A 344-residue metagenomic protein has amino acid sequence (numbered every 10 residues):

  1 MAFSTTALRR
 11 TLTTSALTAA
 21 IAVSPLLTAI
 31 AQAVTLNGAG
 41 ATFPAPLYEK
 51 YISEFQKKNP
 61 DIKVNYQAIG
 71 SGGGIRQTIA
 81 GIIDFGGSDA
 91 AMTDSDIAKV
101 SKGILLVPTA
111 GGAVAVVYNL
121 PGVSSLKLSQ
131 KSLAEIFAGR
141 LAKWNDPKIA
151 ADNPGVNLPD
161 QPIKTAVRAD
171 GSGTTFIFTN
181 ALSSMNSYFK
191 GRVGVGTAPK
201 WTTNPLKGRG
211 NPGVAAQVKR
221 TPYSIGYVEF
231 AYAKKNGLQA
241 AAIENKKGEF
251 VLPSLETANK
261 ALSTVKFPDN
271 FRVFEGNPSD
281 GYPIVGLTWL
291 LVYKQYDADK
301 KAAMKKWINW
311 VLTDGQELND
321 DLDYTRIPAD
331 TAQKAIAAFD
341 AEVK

Functional and structural regions predicted by a protein language model:
M1-R10: N-terminal secretory signal peptides that target proteins for export/translocation
F3-S4, A19, L26, R76: A general, composition-driven signal for non-globular sequence regions
R9-L12, V273: Hydrophobic alpha-helical segments with strong N-terminal bias
T13-S15, A19-A31: C-terminal segment of classical bacterial N-terminal signal peptides
Q32-K344: Flexible loop/hinge segments at secondary-structure junctions
